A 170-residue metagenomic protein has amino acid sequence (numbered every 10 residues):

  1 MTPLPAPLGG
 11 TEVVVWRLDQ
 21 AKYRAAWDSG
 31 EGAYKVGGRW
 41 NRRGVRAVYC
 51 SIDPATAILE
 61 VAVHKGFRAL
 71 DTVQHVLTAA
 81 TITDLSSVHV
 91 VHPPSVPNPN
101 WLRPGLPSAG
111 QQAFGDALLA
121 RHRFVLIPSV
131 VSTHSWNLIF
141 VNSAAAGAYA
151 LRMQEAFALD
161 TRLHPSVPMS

Functional and structural regions predicted by a protein language model:
T2-S29, L70-S170: Active-site and NAD+-binding cores of ADP-ribose-processing enzymes
E12, R17-R42, V48-Y49, V63: NAD-dependent ADP-ribosyltransferases
R42-H92: Short, well-structured hydrophobic secondary-structure segments
